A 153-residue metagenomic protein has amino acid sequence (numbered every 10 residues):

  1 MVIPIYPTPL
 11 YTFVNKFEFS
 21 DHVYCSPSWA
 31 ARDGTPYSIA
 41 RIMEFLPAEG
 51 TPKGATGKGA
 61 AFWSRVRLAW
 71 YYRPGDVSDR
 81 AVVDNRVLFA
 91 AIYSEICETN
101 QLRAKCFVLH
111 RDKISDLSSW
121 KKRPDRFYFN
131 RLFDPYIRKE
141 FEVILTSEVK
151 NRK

Functional and structural regions predicted by a protein language model:
M1-N15, G57-K153: Epigenetic mark-reader domains in eukaryotic nuclear proteins
T12-E44: Short coil-to-beta transition motif at edge beta-strands of beta-rich domains
H22, S28, R32, P47-T51 (+2 more regions): Short amphipathic alpha-helices and their capping/turn residues within compact interaction modules
R32-K53, G57, V66-R67: Short beta-strand-centered aromatic/proline hotspots
